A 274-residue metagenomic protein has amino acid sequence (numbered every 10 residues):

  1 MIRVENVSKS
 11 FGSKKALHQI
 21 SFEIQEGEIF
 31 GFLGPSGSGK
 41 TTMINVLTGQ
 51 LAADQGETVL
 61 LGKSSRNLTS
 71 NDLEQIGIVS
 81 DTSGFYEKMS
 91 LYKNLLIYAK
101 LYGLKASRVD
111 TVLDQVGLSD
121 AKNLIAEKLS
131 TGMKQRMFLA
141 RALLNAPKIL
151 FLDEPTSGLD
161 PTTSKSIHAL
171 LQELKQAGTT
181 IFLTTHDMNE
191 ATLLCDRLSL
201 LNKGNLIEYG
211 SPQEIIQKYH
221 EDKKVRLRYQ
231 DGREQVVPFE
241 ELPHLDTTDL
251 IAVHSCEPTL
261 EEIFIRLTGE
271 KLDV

Functional and structural regions predicted by a protein language model:
T48: Helix-to-loop junction immediately C-terminal to a conserved catalytic motif
G56-D72: Conserved ABC transporter NBD signature motif
L96, K100, A106-K122: Conserved ABC ATPase "signature" region
L150-D153: Catalytic Walker B motif of ABC-type/P-loop ATPase nucleotide-binding domains
Y209-G210: ABC ATPase "signature
